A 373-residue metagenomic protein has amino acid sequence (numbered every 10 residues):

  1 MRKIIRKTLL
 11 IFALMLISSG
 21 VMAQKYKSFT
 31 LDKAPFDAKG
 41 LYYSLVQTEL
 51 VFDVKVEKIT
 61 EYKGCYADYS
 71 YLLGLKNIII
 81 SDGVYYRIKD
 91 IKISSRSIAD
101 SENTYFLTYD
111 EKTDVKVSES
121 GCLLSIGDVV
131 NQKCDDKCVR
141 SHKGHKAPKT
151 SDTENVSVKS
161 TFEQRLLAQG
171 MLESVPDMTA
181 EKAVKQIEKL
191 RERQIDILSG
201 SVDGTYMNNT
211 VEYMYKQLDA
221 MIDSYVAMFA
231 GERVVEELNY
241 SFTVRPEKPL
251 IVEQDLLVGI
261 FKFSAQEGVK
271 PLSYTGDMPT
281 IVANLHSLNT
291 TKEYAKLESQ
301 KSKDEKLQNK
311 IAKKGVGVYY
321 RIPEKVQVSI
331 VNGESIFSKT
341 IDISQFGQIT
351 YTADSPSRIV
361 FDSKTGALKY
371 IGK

Functional and structural regions predicted by a protein language model:
M1-L10: Bacterial N-terminal signal peptides that target proteins for export
L14-M15: Short, linear, compositionally biased motifs with a strong N-terminal bias
Q24-K373: N-terminal amphipathic/basic membrane-interacting segments and domains, especially the gasdermin N-terminal
